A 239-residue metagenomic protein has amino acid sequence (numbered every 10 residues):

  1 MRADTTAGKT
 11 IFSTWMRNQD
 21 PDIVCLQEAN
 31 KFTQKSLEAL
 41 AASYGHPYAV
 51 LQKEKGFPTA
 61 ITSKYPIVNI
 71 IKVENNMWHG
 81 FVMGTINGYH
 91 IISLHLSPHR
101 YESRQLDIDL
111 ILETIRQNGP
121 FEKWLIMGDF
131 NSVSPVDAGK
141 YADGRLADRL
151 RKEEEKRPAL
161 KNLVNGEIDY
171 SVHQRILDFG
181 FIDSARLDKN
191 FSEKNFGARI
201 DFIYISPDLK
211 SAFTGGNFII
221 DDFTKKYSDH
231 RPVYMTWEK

Functional and structural regions predicted by a protein language model:
M1, E28-A29, L96, D129-F130 (+1 more regions): Active-site metal-binding loops of divalent metal-dependent hydrolases
M1-K9, S97-S103, R157: Acidic/histidine-rich helix-loop elements that form or flank divalent-metal/phosphate-binding sites at the catalytic
A7-I11, N69, E74-V82, K189-N190 (+1 more regions): Alpha-helical scaffolding within the catalytic cores of extracellular/periplasmic polymer-degrading hydrolases
A7-S13, A29-Y44, A138-D143, F196: Metal-dependent catalytic neighborhoods of phosphoester/phosphodiester hydrolases
I23, Q27-E102, L106: Structured beta-strand-rich core segments of catalytic domains in phosphoester-bond hydrolases
V24-Q27, L125-D129, I182-R186: Active-site neighborhood of phospho(di)ester-bond hydrolases with catalytic His/Asp-centered motifs
K72, R116-K123, V136-K239: Metal-dependent phosphoester-hydrolase catalytic domains
L106-F130: His/acidic metal-ligating clusters that form di-metal
